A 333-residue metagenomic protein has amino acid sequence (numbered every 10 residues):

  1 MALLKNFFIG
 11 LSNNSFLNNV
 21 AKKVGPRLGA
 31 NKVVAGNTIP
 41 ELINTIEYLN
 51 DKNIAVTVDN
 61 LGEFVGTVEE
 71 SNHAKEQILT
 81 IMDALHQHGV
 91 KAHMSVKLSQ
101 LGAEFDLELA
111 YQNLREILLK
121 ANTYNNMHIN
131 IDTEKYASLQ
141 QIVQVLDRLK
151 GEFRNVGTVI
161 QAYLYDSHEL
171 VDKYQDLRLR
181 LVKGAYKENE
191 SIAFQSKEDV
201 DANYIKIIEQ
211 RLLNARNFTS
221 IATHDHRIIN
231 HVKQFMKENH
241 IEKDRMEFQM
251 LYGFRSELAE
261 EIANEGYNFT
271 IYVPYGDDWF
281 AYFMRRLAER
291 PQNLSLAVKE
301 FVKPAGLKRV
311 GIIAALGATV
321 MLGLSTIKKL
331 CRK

Functional and structural regions predicted by a protein language model:
M1-K333: Positively charged, amphipathic and often flexible ligand-engagement surfaces
